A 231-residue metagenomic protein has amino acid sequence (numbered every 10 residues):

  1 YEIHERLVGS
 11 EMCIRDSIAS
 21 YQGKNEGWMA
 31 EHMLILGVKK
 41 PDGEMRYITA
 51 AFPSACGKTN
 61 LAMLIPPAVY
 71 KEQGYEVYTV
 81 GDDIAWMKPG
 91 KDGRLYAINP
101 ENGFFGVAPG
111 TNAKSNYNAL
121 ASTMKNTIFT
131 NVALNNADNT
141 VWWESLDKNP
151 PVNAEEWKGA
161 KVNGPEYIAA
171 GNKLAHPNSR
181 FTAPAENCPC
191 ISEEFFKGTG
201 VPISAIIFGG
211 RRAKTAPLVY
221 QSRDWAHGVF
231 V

Functional and structural regions predicted by a protein language model:
Y1-G9, C13: Single conserved hydrophobic/aromatic residue that forms the stacking wall/gate of nucleotide- or nucleobase-binding
R6, V107-N112, Y117-K125, T130-V231: Conserved NTP phosphate-binding and transfer environment spanning the P-loop NTPase/kinase superfamily
R15-K40: N-terminal pre-Walker A segment at the start of P-loop NTPase domains
E31-M33, M45-Y47, D92, V201-S204: Active-site lining segments that contact anionic ligands and/or coordinate catalytic metals
P41-G43, K88-R94: Short acidic-glycine loop/turn motifs at beta-strand connectors
M45-Y70: Glycine-rich phosphate-binding P-loop
E72-K88: Short beta-strand-centered segment that lines the nucleotide-binding/catalytic pocket of NTP-utilizing
D92-F104: A short alpha/beta connector and helix-capping loop motif
